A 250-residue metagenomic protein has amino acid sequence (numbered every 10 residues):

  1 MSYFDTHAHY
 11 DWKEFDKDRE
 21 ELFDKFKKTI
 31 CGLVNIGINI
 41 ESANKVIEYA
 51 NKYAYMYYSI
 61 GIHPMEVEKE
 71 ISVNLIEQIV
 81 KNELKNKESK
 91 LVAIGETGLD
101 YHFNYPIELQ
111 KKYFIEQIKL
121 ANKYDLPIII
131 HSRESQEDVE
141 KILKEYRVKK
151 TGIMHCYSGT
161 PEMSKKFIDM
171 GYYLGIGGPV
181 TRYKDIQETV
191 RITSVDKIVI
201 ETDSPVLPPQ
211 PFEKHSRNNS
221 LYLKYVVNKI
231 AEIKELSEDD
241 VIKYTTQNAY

Functional and structural regions predicted by a protein language model:
M1-Y250: Mid-domain alpha/beta scaffold segments of enzyme catalytic cores
